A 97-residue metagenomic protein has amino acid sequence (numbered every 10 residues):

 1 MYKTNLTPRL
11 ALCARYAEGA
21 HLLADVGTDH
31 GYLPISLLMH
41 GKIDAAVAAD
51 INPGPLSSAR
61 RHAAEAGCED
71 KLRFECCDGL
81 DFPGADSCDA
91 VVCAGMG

Functional and structural regions predicted by a protein language model:
T4-A20: Conserved alpha-helix/loop element of class I SAM-dependent methyltransferases that forms part of the SAM/SAH-binding
A20-D29: Conserved class I S-adenosyl-L-methionine
G31, I35: Glycine-rich SAM-binding Motif I of class I
L38-M39: Gly/Ala-rich phosphate-binding loop of Rossmann-like dinucleotide-binding domains, activating on the conserved
A45-D50: Conserved SAM-binding motif I beta-strand of class I
N52-G54: Conserved SAM/SAH-binding beta-strand->alpha-helix loop
R60-A85: S-adenosyl-L-methionine
S87-A94: Short SAM/SAH-binding signature in class I
